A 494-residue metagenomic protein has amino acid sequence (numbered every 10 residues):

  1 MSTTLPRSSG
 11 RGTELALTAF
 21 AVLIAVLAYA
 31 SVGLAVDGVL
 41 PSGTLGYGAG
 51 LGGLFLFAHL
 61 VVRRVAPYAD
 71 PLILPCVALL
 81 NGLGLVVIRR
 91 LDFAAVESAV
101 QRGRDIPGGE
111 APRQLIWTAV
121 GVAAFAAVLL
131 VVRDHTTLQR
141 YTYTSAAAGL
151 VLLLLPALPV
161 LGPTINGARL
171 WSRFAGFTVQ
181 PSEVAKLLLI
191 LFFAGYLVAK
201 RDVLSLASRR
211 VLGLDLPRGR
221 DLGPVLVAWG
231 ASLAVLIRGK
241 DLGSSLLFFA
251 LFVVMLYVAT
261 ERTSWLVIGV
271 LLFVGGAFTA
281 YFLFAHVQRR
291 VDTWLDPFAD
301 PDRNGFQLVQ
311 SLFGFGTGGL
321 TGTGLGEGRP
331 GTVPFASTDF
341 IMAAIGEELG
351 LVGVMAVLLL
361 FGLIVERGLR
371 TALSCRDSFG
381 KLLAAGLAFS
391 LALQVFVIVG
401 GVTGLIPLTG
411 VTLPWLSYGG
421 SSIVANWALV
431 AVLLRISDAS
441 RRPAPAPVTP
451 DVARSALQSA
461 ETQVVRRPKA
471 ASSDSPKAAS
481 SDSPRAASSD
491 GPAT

Functional and structural regions predicted by a protein language model:
S2-L5, V399-T494: A juxtamembrane structural motif centered on a specific transmembrane helix
S2-V22, A69, R220: N-terminal membrane topogenic signal
L15-Y29, G50-L51: The first (N-terminal) embedded transmembrane alpha-helix
A30-D37, R89-D92, T403: Juxtamembrane "helix-exit" motif on the non-cytosolic side of transmembrane helices
P41-V96, V100-N304, G346-G401, A428-V432 (+2 more regions): Hydrophobic alpha-helical transmembrane segments of multi-pass inner membrane proteins, especially in bacterial systems
A175-A185, G239-K240, G319, I341 (+1 more regions): Glycine/serine-rich anion-binding loops at beta->alpha junctions that coordinate negatively charged ligand groups
R303-E327: Extracytosolic (periplasmic/ER-lumenal) interhelical loops and adjacent juxtamembrane/interface segments of multi-pass
G319-V352: Long extracytoplasmic/lumenal interhelical loops at the membrane interface of multi-pass membrane proteins
